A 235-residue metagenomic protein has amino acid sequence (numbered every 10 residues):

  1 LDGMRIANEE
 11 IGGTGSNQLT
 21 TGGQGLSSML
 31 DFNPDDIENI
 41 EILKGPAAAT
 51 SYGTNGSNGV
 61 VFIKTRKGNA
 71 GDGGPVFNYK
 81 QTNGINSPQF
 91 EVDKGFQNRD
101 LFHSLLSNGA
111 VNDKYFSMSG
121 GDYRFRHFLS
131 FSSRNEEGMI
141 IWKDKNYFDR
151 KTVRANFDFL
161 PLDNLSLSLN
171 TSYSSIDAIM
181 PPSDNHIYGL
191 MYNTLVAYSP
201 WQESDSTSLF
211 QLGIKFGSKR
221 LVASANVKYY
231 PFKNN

Functional and structural regions predicted by a protein language model:
G3, K44, T65-K67, Q81-N83 (+1 more regions): Flexible glycine-/small-residue-rich
M4-K44: Short acidic/polar hinge/loop motifs at secondary-structure boundaries that mediate gating or recognition
I6-N8, P46-S51, G68-G71, I85-P88 (+2 more regions): Short beta-strands and strand-coil junctions in structured, solvent-facing domains, enriched
T21-Q24, L43-G45, Q97-F102, E136-I140 (+2 more regions): Extracytoplasmic loops and strand-loop junctions of Gram-negative outer membrane beta-barrel proteins
F32-N78, D113: A beta-strand signature from Gram-negative outer-membrane beta-barrel systems, especially the internal plug domain
V60-F62, V76, D113-Y115, T152-R154 (+1 more regions): Membrane-embedded beta-strand positions in outer-membrane beta-barrel channels/transporters
D72-S117, N135-K145: Short strand-turn segments of transmembrane beta-barrel domains in outer membranes, especially the first one or two
N83, V111-G120, F125-S132, E136-M139 (+3 more regions): Flexible loop and strand-edge segments within Gram-negative outer membrane beta-barrel domains
